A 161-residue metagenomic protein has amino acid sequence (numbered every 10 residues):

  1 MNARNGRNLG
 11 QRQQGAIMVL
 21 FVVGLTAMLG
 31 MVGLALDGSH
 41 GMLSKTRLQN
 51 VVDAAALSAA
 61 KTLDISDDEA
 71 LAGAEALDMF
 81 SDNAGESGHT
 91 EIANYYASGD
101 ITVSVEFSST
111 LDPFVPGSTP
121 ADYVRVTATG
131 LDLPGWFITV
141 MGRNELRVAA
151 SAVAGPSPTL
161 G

Functional and structural regions predicted by a protein language model:
M1-D78: Alpha-helical assembly-interface signal, strongest on the long, hydrophobic N-terminal helix that forms
G10, P113-F114, I138-M141: Short, P/G- and charge-enriched loop/turn segments at secondary-structure junctions
V52-D53, S58, E69, T90 (+3 more regions): Generic marker of "main functional regions" within proteins
A56-D132: Short amphipathic secondary-structure patches
D122-V124, G130-G161: Short, ordered "entry" segments at domain starts
